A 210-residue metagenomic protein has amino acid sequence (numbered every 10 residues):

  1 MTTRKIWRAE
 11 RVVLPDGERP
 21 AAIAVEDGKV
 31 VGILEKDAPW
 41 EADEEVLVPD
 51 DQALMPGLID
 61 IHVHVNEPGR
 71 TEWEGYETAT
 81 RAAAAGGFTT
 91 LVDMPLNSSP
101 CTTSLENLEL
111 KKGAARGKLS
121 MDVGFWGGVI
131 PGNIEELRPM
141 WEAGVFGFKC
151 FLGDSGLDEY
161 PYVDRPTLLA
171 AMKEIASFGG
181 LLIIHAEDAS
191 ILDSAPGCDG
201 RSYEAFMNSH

Functional and structural regions predicted by a protein language model:
T2-K5, R11-P56: Histidine-rich, glycine-flanked metal-binding segment
E10, I23, G28, D51 (+6 more regions): Divalent metal-coordination and catalytic microenvironments
Q52-A114, K118: Metal-associated gating/positioning segment near the N- to mid-region
G57-V63, L91-D93, V123-G127, F148-C150 (+1 more regions): Hydrophobic faces of well-ordered beta-strands that scaffold small-molecule active sites in alpha/beta enzyme cores
I61-E74, T102, M121-N133, L157-Y160 (+1 more regions): Active-site mouth loops of central-metabolism enzymes
A85-N97, C101, G113-S120, F151-D154 (+1 more regions): Active-site gating loops and adjacent loop-to-helix segments of metal-dependent hydrolytic enzymes
L105-M121, L168-I184: Alpha-helix-loop-beta-strand connector modules within alpha/beta enzyme cores
G117, M121-A171: Active-site gating/metal-coordination segments in enzymes
